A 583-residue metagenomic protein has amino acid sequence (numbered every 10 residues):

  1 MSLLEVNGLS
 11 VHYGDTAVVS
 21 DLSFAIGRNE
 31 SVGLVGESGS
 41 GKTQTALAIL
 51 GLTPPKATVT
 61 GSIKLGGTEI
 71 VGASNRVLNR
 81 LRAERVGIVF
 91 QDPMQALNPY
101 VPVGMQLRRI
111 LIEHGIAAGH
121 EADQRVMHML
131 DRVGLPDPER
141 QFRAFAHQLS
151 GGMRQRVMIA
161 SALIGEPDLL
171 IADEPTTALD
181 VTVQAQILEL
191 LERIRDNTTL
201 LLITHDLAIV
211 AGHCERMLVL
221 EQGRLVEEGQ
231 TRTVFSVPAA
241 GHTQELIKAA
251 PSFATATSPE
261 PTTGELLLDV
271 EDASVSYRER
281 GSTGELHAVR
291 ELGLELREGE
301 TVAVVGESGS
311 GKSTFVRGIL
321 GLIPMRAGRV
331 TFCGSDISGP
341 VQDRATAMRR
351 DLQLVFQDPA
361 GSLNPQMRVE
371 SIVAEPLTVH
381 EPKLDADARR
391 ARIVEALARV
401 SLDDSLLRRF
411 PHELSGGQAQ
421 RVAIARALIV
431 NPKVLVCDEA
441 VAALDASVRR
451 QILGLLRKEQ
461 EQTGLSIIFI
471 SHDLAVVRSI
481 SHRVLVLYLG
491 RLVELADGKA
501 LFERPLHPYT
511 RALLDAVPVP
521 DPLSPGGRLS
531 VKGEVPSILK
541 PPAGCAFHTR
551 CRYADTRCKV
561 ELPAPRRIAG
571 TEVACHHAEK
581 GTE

Functional and structural regions predicted by a protein language model:
E37, L179, V183-F253, A440 (+1 more regions): P-loop NTP-binding/switch modules centered on Walker-like glycine-rich loops
L50-G51, L320: Helix-to-loop junction immediately C-terminal to a conserved catalytic motif
T58-E69, G328-G339, M348: Conserved ABC transporter NBD signature motif
I70-G87, M105, E113, D196 (+7 more regions): ABC ATPase NBD coupling module
E121-R140, D387-S405, L514-D515: Conserved ABC ATPase "signature" region
E139, T231-D269, E279-E285, D497-E583: Charged, flexible cofactor/metal-binding loops and thiol motifs
I164-D168, N197, I429-K433: A short, proline-enriched helix->beta-strand linker immediately N-terminal to the Walker B motif in ABC-type P-loop
